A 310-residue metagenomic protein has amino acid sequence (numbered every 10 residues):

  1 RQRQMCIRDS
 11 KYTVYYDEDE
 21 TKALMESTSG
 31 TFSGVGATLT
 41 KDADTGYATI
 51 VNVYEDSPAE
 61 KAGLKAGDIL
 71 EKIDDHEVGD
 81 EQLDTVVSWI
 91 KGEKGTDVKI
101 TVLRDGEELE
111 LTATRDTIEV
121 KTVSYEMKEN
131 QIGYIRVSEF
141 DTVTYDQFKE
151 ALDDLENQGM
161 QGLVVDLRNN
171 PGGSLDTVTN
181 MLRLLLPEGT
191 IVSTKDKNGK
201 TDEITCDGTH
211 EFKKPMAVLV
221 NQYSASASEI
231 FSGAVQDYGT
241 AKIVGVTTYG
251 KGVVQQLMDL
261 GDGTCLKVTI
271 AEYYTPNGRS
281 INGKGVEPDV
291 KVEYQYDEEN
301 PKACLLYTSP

Functional and structural regions predicted by a protein language model:
Q2-I7, Y307-P310: Conserved small/polar residues in nucleotide/adenosyl-binding loops
Q4, R8-A48, D97-K99, L103-T112: Extended, small/polar residue-biased N-terminal targeting/export presequences and adjacent propeptide/linker tracts
T31-I73: Glycine-rich active-site/cofactor-binding loop and its immediate structural neighborhood
T49-N52, E60-A66, D74-E77, D84-G261: Cleft-lining beta-strand/loop regions that shape enzyme active-site pockets
I69, E110-T112, C265, D289: Well-ordered beta-strand positions in beta-sheet-rich domains
K267-I270: Short acidic, Pro/Gly- and aromatic-enriched capping/linker segments at domain boundaries
S280-G283, E287-S309: Conserved functional hotspot residues or short segments at active or partner-binding sites across diverse domains
